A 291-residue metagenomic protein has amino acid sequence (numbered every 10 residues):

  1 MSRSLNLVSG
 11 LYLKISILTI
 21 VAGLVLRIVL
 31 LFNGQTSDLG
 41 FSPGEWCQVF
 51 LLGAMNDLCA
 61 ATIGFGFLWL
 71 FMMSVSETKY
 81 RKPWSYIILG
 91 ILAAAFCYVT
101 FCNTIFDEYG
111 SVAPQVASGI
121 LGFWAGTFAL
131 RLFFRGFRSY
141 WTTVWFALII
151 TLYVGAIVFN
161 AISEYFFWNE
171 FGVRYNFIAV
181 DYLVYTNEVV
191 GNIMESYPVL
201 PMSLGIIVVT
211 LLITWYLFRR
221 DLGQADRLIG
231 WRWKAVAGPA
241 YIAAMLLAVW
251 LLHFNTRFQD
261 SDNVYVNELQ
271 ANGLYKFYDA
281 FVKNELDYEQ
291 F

Functional and structural regions predicted by a protein language model:
R3-D287: Transmembrane and membrane-interface helices of multi-pass, inner-membrane envelope-modifying transferases
E289-F291: Basic, amphipathic N-terminal segments that precede the first structured/catalytic domain
